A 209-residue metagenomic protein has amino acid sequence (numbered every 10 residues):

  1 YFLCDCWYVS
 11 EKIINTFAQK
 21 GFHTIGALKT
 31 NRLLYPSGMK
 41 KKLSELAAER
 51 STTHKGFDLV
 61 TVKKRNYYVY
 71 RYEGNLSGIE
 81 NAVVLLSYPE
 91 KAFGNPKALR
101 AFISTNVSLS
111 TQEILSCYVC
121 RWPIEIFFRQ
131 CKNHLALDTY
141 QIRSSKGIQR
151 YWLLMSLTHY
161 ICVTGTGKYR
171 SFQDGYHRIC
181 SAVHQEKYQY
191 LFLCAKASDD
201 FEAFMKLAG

Functional and structural regions predicted by a protein language model:
Y1-G209: Single, function-defining residue in the core of a domain
